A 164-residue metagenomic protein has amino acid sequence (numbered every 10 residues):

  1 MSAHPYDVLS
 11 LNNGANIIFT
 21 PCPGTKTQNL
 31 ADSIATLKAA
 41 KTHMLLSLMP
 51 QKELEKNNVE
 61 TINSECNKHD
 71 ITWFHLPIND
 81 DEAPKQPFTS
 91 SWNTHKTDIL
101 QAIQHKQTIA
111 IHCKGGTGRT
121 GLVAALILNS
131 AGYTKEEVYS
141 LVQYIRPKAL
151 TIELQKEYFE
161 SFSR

Functional and structural regions predicted by a protein language model:
M1-A110, G115, L122-R164: Cys-dependent protein tyrosine phosphatase-like superfamily
